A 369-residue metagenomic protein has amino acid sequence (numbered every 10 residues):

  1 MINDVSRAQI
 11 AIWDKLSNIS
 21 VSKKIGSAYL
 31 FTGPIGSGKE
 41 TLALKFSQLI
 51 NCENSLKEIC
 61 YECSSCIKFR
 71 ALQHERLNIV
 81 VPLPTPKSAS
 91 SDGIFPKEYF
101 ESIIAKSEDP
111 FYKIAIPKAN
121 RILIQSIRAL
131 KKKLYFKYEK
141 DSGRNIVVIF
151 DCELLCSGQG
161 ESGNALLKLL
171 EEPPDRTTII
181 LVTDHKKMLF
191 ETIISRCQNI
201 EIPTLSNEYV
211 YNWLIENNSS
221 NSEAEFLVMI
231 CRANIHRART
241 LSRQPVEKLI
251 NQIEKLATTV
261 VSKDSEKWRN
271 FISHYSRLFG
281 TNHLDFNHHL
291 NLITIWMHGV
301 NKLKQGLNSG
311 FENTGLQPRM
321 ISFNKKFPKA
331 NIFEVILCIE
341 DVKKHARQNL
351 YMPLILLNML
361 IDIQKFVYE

Functional and structural regions predicted by a protein language model:
M1-L49, K57, S64-S65, D175-T178 (+2 more regions): Charged, glycine-rich active-site and insertion segments that engage polyanionic ligands
I2-E161: Clamp-loader machinery-focused feature within the broader ASCE/P-loop NTPase space
A71-Q73, P173, I193: Short, structurally constrained coil/turn elements that cap an alpha-helix or connect an alpha-helix to the following
Q125, A129, S142, E161-A165 (+4 more regions): Residues forming well-ordered secondary-structure scaffolds
K132, K168, S195: Conserved adenine-binding aromatic site and its adjacent loop/helix in ATP-hydrolyzing domains
Y135, G163-D175: Conserved catalytic/switch belt of AAA+ P-loop NTPases
I146-F150, L166, T177-T183: Structural recognition of the conserved hydrophobic beta-strand(s) that form the central parallel beta-sheet of P-loop
L154-S157, E172, M188: Residues immediately C-terminal
